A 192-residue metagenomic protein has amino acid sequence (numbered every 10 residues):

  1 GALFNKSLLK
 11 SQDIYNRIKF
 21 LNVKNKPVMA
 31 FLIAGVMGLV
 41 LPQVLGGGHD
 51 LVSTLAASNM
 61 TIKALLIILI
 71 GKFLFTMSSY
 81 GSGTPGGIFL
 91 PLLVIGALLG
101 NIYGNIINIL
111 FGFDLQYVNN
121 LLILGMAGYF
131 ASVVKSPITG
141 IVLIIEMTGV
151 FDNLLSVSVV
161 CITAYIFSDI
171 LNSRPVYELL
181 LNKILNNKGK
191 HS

Functional and structural regions predicted by a protein language model:
G1-S192: Alpha-helical transmembrane segments and immediately membrane-proximal extracytoplasmic
